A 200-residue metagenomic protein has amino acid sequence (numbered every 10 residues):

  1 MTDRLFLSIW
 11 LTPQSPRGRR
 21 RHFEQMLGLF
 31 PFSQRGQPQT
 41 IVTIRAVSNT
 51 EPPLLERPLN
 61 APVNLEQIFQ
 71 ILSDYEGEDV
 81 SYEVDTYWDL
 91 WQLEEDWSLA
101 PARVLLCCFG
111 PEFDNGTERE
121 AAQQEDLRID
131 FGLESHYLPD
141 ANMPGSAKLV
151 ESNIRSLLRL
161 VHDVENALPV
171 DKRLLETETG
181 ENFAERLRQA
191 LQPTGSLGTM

Functional and structural regions predicted by a protein language model:
M1-P52: Short, extreme N-terminal segment that most often corresponds to the first beta-strand
L5-L11, E56-L59, I68-F69, S73 (+1 more regions): Short, hydrophobic beta-strand segments
Q14-R21, V63, K148, S152-R155 (+1 more regions): Alpha-helix boundary/N-cap detector
R19, L55-F69, S73-D74, E181-M200: Polar/charged, Gly/Pro-rich intrinsically disordered segments
H22-Q34, L72-D79, L160-L168, K172: Hydrophobic, Leu/Ile/Phe/Ala-enriched alpha-helical segments that form helix-helix packing faces
F32-P111: Short, intrinsically disordered low-complexity segments
F109-I129: Amphipathic N-proximal alpha-helical interface segments
A122-M200: Acidic, proline/glycine-rich low-complexity IDRs
